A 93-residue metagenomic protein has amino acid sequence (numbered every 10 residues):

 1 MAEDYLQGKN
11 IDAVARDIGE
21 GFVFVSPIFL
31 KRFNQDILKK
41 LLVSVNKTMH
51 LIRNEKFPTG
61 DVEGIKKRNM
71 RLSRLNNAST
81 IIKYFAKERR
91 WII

Functional and structural regions predicted by a protein language model:
M1-D12, V62-R68: Membrane-interacting alpha-helical segments
K9-F29: Short, charge-rich amphipathic alpha-helices with coiled-coil/heptad character
F24-V43: Short, charge/polar-rich alpha-helical segments
N34, P58-D61: Alpha-helical rod/repeat scaffolding segments in eukaryotic adaptors/tethers and long-chain four-helix cytokines
L38, V45-K56, L75, I82: Non-transmembrane amphipathic alpha-helical segments
K39, V43, V62-S73: Short, charged, amphipathic alpha-helical segments
N76-I92: Amphipathic alpha-helical coiled-coil segments
